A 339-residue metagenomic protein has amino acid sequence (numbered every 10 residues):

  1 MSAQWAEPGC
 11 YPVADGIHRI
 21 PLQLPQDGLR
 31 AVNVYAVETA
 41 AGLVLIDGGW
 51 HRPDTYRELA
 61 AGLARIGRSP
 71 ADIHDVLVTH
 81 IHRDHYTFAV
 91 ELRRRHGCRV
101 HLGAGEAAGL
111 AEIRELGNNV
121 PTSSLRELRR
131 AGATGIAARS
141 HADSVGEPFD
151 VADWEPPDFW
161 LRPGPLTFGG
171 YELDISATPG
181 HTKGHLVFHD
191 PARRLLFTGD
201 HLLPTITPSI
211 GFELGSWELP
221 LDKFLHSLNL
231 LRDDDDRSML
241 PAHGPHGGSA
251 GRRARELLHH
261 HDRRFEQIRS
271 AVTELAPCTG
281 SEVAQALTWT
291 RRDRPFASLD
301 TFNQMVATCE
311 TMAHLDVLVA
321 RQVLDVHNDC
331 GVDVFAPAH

Functional and structural regions predicted by a protein language model:
A3-Q4, S270-H339: C-terminal regulatory/interaction regions
P8-I66, P70-D72, V187-P204: Conserved beta-strand hairpin/beta-sheet module of binuclear metal-dependent hydrolase folds, prominently
G16, H243, I268, L318: Residue-level signal for inorganic ion chemistry
L43, W50-R52, D143-P156, P165-T167 (+1 more regions): Metallo-beta-lactamase
H51-Y56, L63-L166: Active-site HxH/HxHxD metal-binding segment of metal-dependent hydrolases
T79-H85, G103, H181, H185 (+2 more regions): Histidine-centered divalent metal-coordination motifs
R94, T178, V319: Short, contiguous alpha-helical
C98, H261, F265-R269, T308: Short, leucine-enriched amphipathic alpha-helices that occur as contiguous helical runs
